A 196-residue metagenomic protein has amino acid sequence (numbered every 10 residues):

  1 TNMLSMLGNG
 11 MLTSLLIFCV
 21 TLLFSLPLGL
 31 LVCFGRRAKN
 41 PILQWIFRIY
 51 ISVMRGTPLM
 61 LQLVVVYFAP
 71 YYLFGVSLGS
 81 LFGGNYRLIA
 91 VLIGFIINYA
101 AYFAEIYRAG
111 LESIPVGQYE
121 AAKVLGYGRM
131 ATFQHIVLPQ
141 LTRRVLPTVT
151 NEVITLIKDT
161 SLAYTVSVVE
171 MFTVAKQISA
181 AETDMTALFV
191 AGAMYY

Functional and structural regions predicted by a protein language model:
T1-Y196: Transmembrane alpha-helices and adjacent helix-loop boundaries
